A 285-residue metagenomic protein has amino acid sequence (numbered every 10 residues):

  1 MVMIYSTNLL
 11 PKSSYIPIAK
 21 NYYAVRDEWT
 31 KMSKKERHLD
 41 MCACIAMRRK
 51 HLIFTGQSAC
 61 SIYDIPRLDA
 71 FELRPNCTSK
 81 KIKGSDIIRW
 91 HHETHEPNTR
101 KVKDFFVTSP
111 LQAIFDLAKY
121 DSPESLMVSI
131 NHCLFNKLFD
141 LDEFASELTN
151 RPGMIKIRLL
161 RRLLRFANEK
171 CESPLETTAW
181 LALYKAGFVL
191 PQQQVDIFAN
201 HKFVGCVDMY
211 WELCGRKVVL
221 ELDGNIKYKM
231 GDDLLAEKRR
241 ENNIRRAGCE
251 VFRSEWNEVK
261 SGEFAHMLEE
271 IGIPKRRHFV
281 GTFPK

Functional and structural regions predicted by a protein language model:
M1-I155, F283-K285: Short gly/ser-rich loop at a beta-strand->alpha-helix junction or flexible surface loop bordering the NTP-binding
M1-I4, L134-K285: Surface segments flanking catalytic/ligand-binding clefts of nucleic-acid enzymes
